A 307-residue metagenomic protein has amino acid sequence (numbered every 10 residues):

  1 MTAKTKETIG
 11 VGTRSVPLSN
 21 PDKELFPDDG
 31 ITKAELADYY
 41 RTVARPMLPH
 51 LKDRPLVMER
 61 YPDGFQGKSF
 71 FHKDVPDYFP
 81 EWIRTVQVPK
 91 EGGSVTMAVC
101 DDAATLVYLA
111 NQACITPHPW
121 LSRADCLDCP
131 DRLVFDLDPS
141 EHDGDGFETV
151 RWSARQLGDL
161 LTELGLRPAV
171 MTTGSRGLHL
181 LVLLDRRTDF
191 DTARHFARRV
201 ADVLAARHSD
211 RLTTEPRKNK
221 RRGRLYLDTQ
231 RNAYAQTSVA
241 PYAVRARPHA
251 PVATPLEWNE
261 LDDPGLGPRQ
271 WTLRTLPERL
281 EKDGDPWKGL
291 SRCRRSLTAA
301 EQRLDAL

Functional and structural regions predicted by a protein language model:
M1-I31, E35-D38, L48, K52 (+5 more regions): C-terminal accessory nucleic-acid interaction domains of nucleic acid-metabolism proteins
D53-V86: Polyanion/phosphate-binding surface patch
E59-Y61, P168-G174, E215-N219: Short beta-strand
Y78-A104: Class II aminoacyl-tRNA synthetase-like tRNA-binding/catalytic domains
T96-R176, L184-T192, D305: Signature for HUH/AEP ssDNA processing cores
H179-D185, L225-T229: A short beta-strand motif that forms the metal-chelation/ATP-contact edge of phosphoryl-transfer active sites
